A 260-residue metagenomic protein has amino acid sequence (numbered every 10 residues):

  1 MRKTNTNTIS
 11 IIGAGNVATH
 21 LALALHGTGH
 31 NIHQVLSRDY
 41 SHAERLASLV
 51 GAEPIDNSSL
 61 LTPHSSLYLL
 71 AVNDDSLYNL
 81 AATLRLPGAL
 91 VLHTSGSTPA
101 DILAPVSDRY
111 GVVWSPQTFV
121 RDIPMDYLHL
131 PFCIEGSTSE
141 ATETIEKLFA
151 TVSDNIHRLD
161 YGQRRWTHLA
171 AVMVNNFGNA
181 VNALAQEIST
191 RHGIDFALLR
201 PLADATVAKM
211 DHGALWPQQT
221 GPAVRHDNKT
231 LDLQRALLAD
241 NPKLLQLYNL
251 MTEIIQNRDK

Functional and structural regions predicted by a protein language model:
M1-I55: NAD(P)+-binding Rossmann beta1-loop-alpha1 motif at the extreme N-terminus of oxidoreductases
M1-N5, S59-S65, K260: Short, basic, low-complexity termini and linkers enriched in Ser/Thr/Gly/Pro that act as targeting/leader peptides
N7, H30-N31, A52-E53, A89-L90 (+3 more regions): A structural micro-motif
L21, Y40-P124: Rossmann-like NAD(P)(H) cofactor-binding subdomain of soluble oxidoreductases
H42-L49, R109, P124-L169, V174-D211 (+1 more regions): Internal alpha-helical scaffold of NAD(P)-dependent oxidoreductase catalytic cores
T190, D204-K260: Interdomain hinge/lid region at the active-site interface of Rossmann-like NAD(P)-dependent oxidoreductases
